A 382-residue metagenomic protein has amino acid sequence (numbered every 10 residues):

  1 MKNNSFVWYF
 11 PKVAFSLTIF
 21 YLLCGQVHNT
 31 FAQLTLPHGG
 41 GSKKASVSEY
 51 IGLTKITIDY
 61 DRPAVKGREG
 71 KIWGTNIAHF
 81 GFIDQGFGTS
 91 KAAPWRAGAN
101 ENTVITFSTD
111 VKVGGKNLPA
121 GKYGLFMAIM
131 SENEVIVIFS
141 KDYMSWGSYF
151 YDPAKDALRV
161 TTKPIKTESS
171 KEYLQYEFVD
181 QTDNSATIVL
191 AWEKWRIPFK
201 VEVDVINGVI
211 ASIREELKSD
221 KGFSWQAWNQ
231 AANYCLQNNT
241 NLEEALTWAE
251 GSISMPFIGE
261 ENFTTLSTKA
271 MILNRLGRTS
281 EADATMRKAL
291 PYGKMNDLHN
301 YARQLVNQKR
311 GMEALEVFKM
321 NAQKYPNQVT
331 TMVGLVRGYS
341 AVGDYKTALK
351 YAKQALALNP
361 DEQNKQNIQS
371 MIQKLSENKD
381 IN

Functional and structural regions predicted by a protein language model:
M1-T35: Bacterial Sec-dependent N-terminal signal peptides
Q33-G41, I381: Cleaved targeting-peptide boundary
G41-R68: N-terminal targeting signals for Sec/Tat export/insertion, comprising classic cleavable signal peptides
D59-A120, M127-A227: Extended, well-structured beta-strand/loop surface patches that form recognition or cofactor-anchoring regions within
I213-D220, I253, F257, L290 (+3 more regions): A conserved position within tetratricopeptide repeats
Q226-E250, P256-T331, R337: Alpha-helical adaptor scaffolds
N274, R287-G293, S340-Q363: TPR/TPR-like (Sel1-like) alpha-helical repeat modules
N274-A282, G311-M312, Y345-K346, K350 (+1 more regions): Alpha-helical linker/edge segments of TPR/alpha-solenoid repeat scaffolds and analogous pre-/post-domain helices
